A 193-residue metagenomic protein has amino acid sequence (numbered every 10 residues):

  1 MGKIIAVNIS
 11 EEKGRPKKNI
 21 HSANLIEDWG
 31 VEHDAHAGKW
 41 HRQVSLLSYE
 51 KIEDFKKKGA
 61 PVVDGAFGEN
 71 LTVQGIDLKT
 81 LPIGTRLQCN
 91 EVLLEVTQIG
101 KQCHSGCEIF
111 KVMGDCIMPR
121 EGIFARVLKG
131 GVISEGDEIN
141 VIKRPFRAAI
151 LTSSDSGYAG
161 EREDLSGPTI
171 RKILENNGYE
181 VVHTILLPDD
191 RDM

Functional and structural regions predicted by a protein language model:
M1-P145: Metal-cofactor-dependent catalytic cores
P145-D189: Glycine-rich phosphate/diphosphate-binding loop of Rossmann-like nucleotide-binding domains
D192: Nucleotide and nucleotide-moiety/phosphate-recognizing core
